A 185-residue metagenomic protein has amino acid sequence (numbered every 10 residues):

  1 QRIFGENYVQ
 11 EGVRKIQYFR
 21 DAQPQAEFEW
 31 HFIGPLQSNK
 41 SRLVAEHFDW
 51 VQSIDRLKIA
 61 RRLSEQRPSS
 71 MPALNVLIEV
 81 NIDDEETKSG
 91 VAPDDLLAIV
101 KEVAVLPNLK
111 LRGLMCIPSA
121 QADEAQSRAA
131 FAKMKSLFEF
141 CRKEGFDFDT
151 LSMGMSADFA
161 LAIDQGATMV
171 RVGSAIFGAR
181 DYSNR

Functional and structural regions predicted by a protein language model:
Q1-A157, Q165: Conserved alpha/beta-domain cores
L161-D164, V172, I176-S183: Expand to "…catalyze enediolate/carbanion chemistry for C-C bond making/breaking, isomerization, decarboxylation
